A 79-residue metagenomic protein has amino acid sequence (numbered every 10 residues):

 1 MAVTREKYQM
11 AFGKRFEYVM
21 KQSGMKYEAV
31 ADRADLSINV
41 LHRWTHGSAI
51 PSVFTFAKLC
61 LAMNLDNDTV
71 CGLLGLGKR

Functional and structural regions predicted by a protein language model:
M1-M25: A short, Lys/Arg-rich alpha-helix, primarily the initiator
Q22, R33, A62: Residues within the alpha-helical elements of helix-turn-helix
M25, P51-F54: Residue-level signal for the short linker/turn that defines the boundary of a DNA-recognition helix
E28, N39, D68: Key DNA-contact positions within bacterial/archaeal DNA-binding proteins
A29-A31, L59: Short alpha-helical "recognition helix" segments of helix-turn-helix
D35-P51, L76: Recognition helix of helix-turn-helix/homeodomain-like DNA-binding domains that insert into the DNA major groove
F54-V70: DNA major-groove recognition helix of helix-turn-helix/homeodomain DNA-binding modules
T69-R79: Short amphipathic recognition helices of helix-turn-helix/homeodomain-type DNA-binding modules
